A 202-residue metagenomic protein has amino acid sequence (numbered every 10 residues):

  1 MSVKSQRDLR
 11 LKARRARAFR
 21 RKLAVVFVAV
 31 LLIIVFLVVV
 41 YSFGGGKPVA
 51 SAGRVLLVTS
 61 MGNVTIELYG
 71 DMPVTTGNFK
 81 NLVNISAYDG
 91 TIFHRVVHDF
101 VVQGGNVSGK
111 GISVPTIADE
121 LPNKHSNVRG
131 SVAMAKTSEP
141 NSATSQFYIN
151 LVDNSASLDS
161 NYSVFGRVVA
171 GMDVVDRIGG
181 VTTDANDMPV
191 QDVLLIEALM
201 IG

Functional and structural regions predicted by a protein language model:
M1-G202: Cyclophilin-like peptidyl-prolyl cis-trans isomerases
